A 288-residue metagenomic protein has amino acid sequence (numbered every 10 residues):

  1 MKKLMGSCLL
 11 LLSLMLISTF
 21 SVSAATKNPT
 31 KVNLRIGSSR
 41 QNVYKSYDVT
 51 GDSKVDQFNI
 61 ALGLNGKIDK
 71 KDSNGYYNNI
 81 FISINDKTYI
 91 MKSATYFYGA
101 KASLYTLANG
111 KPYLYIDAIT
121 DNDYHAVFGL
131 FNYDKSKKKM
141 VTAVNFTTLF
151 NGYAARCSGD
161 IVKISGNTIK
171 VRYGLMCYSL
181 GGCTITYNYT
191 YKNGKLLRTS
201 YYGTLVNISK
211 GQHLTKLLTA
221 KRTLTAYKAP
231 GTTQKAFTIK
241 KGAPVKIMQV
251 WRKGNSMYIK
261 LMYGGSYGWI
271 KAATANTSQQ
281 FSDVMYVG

Functional and structural regions predicted by a protein language model:
K2-A24: Sec-dependent N-terminal signal peptides of Gram-positive bacterial secreted proteins and lipoproteins
K31-Y44, I90-S103, T148-G159: Repeat-based blade/solenoid architectures
S46, T50-K54: Calcium-binding loop positions in Ca2+-binding modules
S53-Q57, K111-P112: Glycine-aliphatic tripeptides that mark coil-to-beta-strand junctions in extracellular and membrane proteins
K70-K92, F128-K139, Y187-K192: Beta-propeller blade repeat segments, especially FG-GAP/WD-type strand-to-loop junctions in 6- to 7-bladed propeller
G99-L130, K139-T215: Short aromatic loop motif centered on NTY/YTY
K195-K228, K241, T274-G288: SH3-family beta-barrel domains
T238-V287: SH3/SH3-like beta-barrel superfamily modules
